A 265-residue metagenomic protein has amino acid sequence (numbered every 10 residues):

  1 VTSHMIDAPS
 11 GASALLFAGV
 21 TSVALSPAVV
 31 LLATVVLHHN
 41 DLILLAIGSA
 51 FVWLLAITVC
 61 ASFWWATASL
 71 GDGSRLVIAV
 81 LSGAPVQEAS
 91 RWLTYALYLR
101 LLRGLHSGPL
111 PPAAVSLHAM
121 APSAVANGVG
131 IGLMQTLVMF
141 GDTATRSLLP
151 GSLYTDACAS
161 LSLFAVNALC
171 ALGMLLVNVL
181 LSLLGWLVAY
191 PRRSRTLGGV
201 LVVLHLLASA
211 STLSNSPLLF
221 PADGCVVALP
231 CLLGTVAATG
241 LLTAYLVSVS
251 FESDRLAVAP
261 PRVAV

Functional and structural regions predicted by a protein language model:
T2-V265: Hydrophobic alpha-helical segments at protein termini of multi-pass membrane proteins
